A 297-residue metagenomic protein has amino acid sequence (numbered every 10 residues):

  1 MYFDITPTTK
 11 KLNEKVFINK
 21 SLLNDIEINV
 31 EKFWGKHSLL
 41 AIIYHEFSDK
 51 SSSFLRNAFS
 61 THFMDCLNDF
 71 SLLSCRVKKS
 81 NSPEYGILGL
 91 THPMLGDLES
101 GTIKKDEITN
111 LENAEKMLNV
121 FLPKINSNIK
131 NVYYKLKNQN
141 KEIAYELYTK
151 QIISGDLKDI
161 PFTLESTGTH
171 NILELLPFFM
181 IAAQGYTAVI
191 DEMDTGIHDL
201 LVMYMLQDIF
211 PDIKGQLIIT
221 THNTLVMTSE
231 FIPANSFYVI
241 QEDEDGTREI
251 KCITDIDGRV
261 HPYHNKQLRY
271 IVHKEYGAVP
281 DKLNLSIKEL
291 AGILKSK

Functional and structural regions predicted by a protein language model:
M1-N126: Electropositive, glycine-dotted interaction segments that contact anionic polymers or phosphate-rich ligands
F3-T9, I18-K20, V30, Y134-N138 (+2 more regions): Surface-exposed beta-strand edges and flanking loops
D4, E14, D25-E27, E31 (+16 more regions): Glutamate identity and glutamate-enriched acidic tracts
K15-G35, F179-M180, H264-L285: Short, surface-exposed secondary-structure junctions/capping segments
R56, M64, N119, P123 (+4 more regions): Generic detector of well-ordered alpha-helical segments enriched in charged/polar residues, highlighting helical
S71-G86, V132-Q139, T163-H170, L200-Y204: Phosphate-binding glycine-rich loops and adjacent basic patches that engage nucleotide phosphates, nucleic-acid
L90-L164, D281-K297: Extended helical coiled-coil dimerization/tether regions that scaffold and oligomerize large DNA-maintenance assemblies
E142-D281: Switch/communication elements of ASCE P-loop NTPase nucleotide-binding domains
